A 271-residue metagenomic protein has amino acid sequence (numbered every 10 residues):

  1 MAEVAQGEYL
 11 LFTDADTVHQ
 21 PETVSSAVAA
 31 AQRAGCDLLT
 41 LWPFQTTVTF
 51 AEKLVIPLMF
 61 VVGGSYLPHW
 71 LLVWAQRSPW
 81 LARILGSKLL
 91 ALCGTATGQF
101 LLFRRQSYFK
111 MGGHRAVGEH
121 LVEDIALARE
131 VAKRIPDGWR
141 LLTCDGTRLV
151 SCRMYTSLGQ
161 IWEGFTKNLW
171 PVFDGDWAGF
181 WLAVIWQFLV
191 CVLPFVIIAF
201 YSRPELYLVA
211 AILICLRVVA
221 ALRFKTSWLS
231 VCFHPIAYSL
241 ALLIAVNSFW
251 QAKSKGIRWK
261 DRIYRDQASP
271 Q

Functional and structural regions predicted by a protein language model:
M1, S26-L102, Q106-K110, R115 (+4 more regions): Long helical/loop segments within the catalytic core of UDP-sugar-dependent glycosyltransferases, especially the large
M1-E3, A128-R129: Short, conserved alpha-helix that lines the donor NDP-sugar binding/gating region of sugar-transfer enzymes
G7, A15-T17, E123: Short acidic donor-binding/metal-coordinating loop in glycosyltransferase active sites
L10: Short aromatic/hydrophobic "clamp" motif used to bind/position activated sugar donors
A15-A30: Acidic donor-binding/catalytic loop of UDP-sugar-dependent glycosyltransferases, especially processive GT2
A31, L38-S65, F109, H114-G179 (+1 more regions): Catalytic donor/gating beta->alpha subdomain of glycosyltransferases that bind UDP-sugars
F180-G256: Membrane-embedded multi-pass helical conduit in multi-pass membrane proteins, especially envelope-biosynthetic
